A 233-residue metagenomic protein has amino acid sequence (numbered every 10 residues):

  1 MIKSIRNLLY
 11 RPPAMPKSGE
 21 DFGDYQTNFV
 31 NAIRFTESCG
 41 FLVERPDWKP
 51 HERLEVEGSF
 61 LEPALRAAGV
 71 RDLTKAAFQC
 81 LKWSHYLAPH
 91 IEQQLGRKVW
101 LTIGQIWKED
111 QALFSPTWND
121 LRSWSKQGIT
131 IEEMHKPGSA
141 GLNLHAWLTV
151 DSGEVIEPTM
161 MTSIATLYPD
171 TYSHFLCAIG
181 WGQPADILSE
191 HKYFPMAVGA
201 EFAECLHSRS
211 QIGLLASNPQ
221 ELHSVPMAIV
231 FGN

Functional and structural regions predicted by a protein language model:
M1-N233: A structural boundary/capping signal
